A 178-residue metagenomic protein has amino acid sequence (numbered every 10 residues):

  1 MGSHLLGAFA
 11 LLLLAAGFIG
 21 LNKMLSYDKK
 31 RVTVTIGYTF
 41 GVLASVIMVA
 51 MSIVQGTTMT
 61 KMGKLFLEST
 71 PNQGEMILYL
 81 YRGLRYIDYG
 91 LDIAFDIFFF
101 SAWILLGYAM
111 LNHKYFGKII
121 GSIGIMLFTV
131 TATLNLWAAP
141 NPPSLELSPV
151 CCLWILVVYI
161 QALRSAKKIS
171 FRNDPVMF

Functional and structural regions predicted by a protein language model:
M1-F178: Hydrophobic, aromatic-enriched alpha-helical segments typical of multi-pass transmembrane helices
